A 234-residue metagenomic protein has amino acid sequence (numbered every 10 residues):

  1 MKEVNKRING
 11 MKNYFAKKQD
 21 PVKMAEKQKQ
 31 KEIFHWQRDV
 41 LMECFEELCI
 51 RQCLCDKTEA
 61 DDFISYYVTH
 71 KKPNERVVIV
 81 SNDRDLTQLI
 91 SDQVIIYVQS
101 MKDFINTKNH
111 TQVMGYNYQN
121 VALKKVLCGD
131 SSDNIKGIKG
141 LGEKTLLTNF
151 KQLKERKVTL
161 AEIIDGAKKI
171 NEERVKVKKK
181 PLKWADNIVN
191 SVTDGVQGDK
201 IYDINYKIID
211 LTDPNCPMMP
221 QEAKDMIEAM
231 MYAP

Functional and structural regions predicted by a protein language model:
M1-Y14: Non-catalytic, usually N-terminal nucleic-acid engagement modules in DNA/RNA processing proteins
A16-Y232: Extended two-metal-dependent nuclease catalytic cores across DNA- and RNA-processing enzymes
